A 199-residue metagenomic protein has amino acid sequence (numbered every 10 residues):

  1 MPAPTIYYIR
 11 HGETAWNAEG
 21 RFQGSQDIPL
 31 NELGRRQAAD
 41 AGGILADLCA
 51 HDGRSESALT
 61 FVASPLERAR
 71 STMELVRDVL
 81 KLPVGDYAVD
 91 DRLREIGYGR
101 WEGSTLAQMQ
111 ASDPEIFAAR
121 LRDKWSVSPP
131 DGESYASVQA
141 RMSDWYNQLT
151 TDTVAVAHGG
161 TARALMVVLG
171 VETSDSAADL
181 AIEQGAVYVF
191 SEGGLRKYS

Functional and structural regions predicted by a protein language model:
I6, L59, Q148-G160: Generic beta-sheet signal
Y7, E13-L82, E133: Active-site-proximal alpha-helix that buttresses catalytic centers in soluble enzyme cores
T14, T161-A162: Short active-site segment of divalent metal-dependent hydrolases/proteases that encodes the spacing between
A63-L66, R92, A157-G160: Short, well-ordered beta-to-alpha junction loops that form the rim of enzyme active sites and present histidine/acidic
L75, A164-V168: Active-site signature of alpha/beta-hydrolase-fold catalytic machinery across serine- and Asp/Cys-nucleophile hydrolases
D78-R141, S191, Y198-S199: Phosphate-handling substructures
S143-T151, V189-F190: Alpha-helix C-terminal capping segments
E172-Y198: Domain-level recognition of soluble alpha/beta enzyme cores, biased toward histidine phosphatases/phosphomutases
